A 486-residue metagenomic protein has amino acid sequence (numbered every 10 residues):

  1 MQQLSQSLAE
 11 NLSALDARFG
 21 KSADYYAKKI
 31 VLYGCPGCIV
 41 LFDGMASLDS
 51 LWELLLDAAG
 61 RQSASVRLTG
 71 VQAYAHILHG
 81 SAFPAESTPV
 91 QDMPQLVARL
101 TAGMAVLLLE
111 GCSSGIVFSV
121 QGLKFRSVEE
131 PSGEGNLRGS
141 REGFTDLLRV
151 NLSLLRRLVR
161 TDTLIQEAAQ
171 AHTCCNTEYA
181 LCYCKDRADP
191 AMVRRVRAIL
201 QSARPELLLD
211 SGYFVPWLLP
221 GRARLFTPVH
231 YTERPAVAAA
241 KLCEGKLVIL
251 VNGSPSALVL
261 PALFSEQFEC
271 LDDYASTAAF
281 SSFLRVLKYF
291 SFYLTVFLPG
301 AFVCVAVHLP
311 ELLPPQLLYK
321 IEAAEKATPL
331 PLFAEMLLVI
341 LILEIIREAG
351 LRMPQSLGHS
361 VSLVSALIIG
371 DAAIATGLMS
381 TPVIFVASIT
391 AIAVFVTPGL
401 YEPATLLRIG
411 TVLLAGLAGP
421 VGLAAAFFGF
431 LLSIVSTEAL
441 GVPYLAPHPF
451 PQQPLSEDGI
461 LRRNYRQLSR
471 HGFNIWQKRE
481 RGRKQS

Functional and structural regions predicted by a protein language model:
M1-F297, E311, P315, V435-S486: Membrane-embedded alpha-helical signal segments
A301, L313-S486: Generic detector of multi-pass transmembrane helix bundles and their immediately adjacent loops in polytopic membrane
